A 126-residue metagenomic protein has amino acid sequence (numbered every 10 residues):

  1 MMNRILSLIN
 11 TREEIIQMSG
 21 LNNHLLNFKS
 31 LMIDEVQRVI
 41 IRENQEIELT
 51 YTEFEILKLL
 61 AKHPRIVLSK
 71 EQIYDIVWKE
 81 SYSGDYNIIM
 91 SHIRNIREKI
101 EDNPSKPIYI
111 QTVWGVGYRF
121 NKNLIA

Functional and structural regions predicted by a protein language model:
M1-N27: Basic, amphipathic DNA-recognition helix from helix-turn-helix-like DNA-binding domains
M2-I5, V36, I89, I93: Heptad-repeat coiled-coil signal-transmission/dimerization helices
I15-M18, N22, E48, I93 (+1 more regions): DNA-binding patch around the recognition helix
Q17-K29, I33, E53, D75 (+1 more regions): Intrinsically disordered, low-complexity segments enriched in polar/charged residues with Gly/Pro, especially when
L25-N27, M32, E48, V67 (+2 more regions): Short aromatic/basic micro-patch
F28, M32-F54, R119-A126: A structural micro-motif at secondary-structure boundaries
S30, Y86, H92, G117: Solvent-exposed, flexible loop/coil residues
V39, N44-Y51, E55-S91, E98-K106: Positively charged, aromatic-enriched patches within helix-turn-helix-type DNA-binding elements, predominantly
